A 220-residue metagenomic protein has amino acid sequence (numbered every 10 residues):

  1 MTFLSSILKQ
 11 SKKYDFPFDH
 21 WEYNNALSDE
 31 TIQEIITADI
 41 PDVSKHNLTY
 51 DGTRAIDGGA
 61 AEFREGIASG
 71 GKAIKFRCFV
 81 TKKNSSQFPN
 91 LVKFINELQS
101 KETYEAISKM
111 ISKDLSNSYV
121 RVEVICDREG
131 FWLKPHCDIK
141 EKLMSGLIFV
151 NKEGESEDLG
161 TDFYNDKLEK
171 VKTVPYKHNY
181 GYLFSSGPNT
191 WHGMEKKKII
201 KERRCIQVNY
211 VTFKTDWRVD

Functional and structural regions predicted by a protein language model:
M1-I7, D114-S116: Short, motif-level signal for alpha-helix interfacial/capping segments enriched in acidic residues and aromatics/proline
F3, Q10-M110: Non-heme Fe(II)/2-oxoglutarate
F18, L143-S145: Short, surface-exposed beta-edge/turn micro-motifs
T31, I40, Q99, I111-L115 (+4 more regions): Hydrophobic/aromatic-lined pockets within catalytic cores
N96, D114-S116, P135-I139: Short, conserved, surface-exposed binding loops centered on an aromatic residue
K113-E123: A short coil-to-beta-strand element that immediately follows conserved catalytic motifs
I125, G130-L143, V150-D220: Catalytic core of Fe(II)/2-oxoglutarate
